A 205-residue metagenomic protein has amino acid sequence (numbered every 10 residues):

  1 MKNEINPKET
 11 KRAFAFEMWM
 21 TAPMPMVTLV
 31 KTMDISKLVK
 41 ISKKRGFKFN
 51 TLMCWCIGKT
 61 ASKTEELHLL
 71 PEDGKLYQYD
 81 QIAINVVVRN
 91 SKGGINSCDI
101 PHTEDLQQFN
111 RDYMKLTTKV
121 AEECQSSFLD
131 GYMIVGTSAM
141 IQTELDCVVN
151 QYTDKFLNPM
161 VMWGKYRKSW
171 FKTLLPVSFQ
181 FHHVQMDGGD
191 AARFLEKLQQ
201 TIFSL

Functional and structural regions predicted by a protein language model:
M1-A22, A83-R89: Short amphipathic alpha-helices and their capping loops
K2-N3, A22-M24, I82, I95 (+2 more regions): Conserved GHKL (Bergerat-fold) ATPase module
N6-K8, M20-L52, E66-I82, S97 (+3 more regions): Gly/Ser/Thr-rich phosphate-binding loops and adjoining beta-strand/alpha-helix segments that form adenosine-phosphate
V30-T32, N85-R89, C98-P101, G136-M140 (+2 more regions): Residues in well-ordered beta-strands of folded domains
L38-K63, L175-F194: Acyl activation and transfer enzymes in specialized metabolism, enriched for ANL adenylate-forming modules
N90-L145: Helical lid/core segments from catalytic subdomains that handle acyl or acyl-like groups
A121, L198-L205: A common structural junction motif
N150-Q180, V184-M186, F194-Q199: Intrinsically disordered, low-complexity linker/assembly segments
